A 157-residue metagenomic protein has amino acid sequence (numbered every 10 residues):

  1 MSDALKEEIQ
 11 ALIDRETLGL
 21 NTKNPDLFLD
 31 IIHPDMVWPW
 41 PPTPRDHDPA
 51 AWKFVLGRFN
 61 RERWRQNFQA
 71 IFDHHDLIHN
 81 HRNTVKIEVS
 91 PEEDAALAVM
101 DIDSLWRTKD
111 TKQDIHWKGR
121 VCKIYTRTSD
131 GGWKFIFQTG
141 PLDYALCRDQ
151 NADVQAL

Functional and structural regions predicted by a protein language model:
M1-D35, D153-L157: Short, low-complexity N-terminal intrinsically disordered segments enriched in polar/charged residues
P25-A96: A solvent-exposed, acidic/Ser-Thr-rich amphipathic alpha-helical stretch
D35, V99-R107: Generic short beta-strand segments
F68, R82-E88, I102-S104, R120-T126 (+1 more regions): Hydrophobic/aromatic beta-strand elements that line small-molecule binding cavities or substrate pockets in beta-rich
I71, L77, N151-A152, L157: Beta-sandwich/jellyroll recognition modules and their flexible linkers
H74, L105-I115: Short, cysteine-centered beta-strand-loop-beta hairpins and adjacent loop/turn segments enriched in charged/polar
L97, H116-A152: Short beta-strand edge/turn micro-motifs at domain boundaries
